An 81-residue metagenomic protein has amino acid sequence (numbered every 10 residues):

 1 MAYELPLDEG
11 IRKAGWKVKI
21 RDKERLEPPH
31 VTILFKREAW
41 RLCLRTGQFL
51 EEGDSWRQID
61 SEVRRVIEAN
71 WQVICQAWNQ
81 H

Functional and structural regions predicted by a protein language model:
M1-K17: Negatively charged, low-complexity tracts enriched in Asp/Glu with abundant Ser/Thr
K19-Q58: A short, structured beta-strand/loop element
F49-H81: Mixed-charge, Lys/Arg-enriched low-complexity segments
